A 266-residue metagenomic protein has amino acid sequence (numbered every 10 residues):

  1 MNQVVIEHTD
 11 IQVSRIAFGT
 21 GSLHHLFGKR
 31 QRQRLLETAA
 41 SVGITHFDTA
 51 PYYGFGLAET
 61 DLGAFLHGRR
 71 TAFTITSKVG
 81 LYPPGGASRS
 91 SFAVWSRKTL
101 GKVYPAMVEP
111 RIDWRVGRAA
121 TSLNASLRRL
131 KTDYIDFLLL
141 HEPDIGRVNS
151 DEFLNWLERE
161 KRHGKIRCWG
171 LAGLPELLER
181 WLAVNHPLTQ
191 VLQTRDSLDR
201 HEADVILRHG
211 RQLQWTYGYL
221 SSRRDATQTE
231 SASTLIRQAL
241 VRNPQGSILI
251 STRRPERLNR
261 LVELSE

Functional and structural regions predicted by a protein language model:
M1-G85, R162, Q238, G246: N-terminal binding-site loop/beta-alpha segment at the start of enzyme catalytic domains that lines or forms
I6, F18, F47, L62 (+8 more regions): Conserved, mostly hydrophobic/aromatic
Q12, G43-H46, K131-Y134, K165 (+2 more regions): Short loop/turn motifs at secondary-structure junctions
G19-R30, V103-A120, T227-T229: Active-site mouth loops of central-metabolism enzymes
R30, Y52-F55, N124, H141-E266: Beta/alpha (TIM)-barrel catalytic core signal, keyed to glycine-rich beta->alpha loops juxtaposed to Asp/Glu that bind
A40, R118-L139, E160: CE4/NodB-like, metal-dependent polysaccharide N-deacetylase domain that modifies extracellular/periplasmic N-acetylated
P83-D113: Alpha-helical membrane-targeting segments
V108-D113, L139-G146: Surface-exposed cleft-lining segments at the edges of enzyme active sites
